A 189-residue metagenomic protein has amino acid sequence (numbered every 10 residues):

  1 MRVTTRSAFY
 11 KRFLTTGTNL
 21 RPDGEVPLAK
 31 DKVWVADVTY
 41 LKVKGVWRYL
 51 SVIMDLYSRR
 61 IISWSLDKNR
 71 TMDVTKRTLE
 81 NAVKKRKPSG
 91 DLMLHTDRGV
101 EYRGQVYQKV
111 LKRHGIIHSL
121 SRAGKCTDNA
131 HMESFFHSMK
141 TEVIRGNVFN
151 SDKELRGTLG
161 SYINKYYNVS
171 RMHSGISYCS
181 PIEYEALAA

Functional and structural regions predicted by a protein language model:
M1-F9, L94-R98, K112-H131, N147-N150: RNase H-like polynucleotidyl transferase catalytic core
M1-K30, K125, S180-A188: Basic, flexible linker segments flanking DNA-binding modules in nucleic acid-interacting mobile-element proteins
R21, D37, I53, R59 (+9 more regions): Mobile genetic element proteins and their domesticated derivatives, centered on retroelements and DNA transposons
P27-I62, K68-N69: An active-site-proximal beta-strand-loop segment
S65-K87: Active-site beta-loop-alpha junctions of metal-dependent nucleic acid enzymes, especially the RNase H-like/DDE
P88-R103, C126, C179: Acidic/histidine-rich, metal-coordinating catalytic segments
K112-I116, S138-A189: C-terminal domain-tail junction helix/linker
